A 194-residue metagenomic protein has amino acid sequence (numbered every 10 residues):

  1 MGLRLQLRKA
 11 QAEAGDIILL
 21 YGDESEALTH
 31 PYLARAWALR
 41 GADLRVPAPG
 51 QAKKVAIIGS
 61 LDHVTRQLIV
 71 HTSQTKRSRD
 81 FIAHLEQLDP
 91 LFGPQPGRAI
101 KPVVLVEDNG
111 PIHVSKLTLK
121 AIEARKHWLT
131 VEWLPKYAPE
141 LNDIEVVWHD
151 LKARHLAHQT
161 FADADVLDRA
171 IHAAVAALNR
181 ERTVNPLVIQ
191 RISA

Functional and structural regions predicted by a protein language model:
M1-Q87: Extended, low-complexity cationic-aromatic segments
G15-L19, I144-A194: C-terminal anion-handling pockets and recognition modules
I18, P102-V103, T130: The start of beta-strands in P-loop NTPase/AAA+ ATPase cores
L20, H84-R98, H172: Structured catalytic cores of enzymes that bind and process phosphorylated ligands/cofactors
G22-D23, L85, G97-V114, Y137 (+1 more regions): Acidic/histidine-rich, metal-coordinating catalytic segments
D43-G50, E123-V146, T160: RNase H-like polynucleotidyl transferase catalytic core
K116-K120: Distinct, well-ordered alpha-helical segments
